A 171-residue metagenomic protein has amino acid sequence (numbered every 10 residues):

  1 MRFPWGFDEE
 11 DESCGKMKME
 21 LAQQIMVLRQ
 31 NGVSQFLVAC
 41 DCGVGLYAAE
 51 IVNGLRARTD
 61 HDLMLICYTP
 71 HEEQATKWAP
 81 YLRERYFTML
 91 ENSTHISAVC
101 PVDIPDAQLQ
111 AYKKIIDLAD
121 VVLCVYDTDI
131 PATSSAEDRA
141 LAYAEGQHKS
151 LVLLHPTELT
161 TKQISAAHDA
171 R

Functional and structural regions predicted by a protein language model:
M1-R171: Acidic/glycine-enriched connector segments
